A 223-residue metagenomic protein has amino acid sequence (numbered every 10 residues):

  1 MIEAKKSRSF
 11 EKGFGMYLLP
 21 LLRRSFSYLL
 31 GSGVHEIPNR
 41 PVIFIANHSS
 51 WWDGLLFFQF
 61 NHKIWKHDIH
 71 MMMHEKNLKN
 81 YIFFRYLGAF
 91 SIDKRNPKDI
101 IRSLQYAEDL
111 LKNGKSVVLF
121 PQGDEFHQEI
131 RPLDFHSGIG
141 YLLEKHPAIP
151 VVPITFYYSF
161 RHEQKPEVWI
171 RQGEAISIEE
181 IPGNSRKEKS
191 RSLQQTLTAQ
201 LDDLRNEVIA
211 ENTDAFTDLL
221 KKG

Functional and structural regions predicted by a protein language model:
I2-K6, I101-G223: Non-catalytic C-terminal accessory region of glycerolipid acyltransferases and related lyso-lipid remodeling enzymes
F10-H48: Helix-to-loop junction immediately C-terminal to a conserved catalytic motif
F14-M16, L78-N80, E163: Short, glycine/polar-rich helix-capping loops at beta-to-alpha or helix-loop-helix junctions that flank or form
Y17-P20, L56, F83, L142 (+1 more regions): Amphipathic alpha-helical segments that form well-ordered structural scaffolds and often line/cohere around active
L19-F26, D93-K98, Q128-R131: Short, flexible loop segments at the rims of nucleotide/cofactor-binding pockets, characterized by
Y28-G33, F57-Q59, L104-Q105, G138-I139: A generic local structural motif
H35, E75, D93-R95, T155 (+1 more regions): Residues at the C-termini of beta-strands that transition into short coil/loop
P38-N96: Catalytic core of membrane glycerolipid acyltransferases/transacylases, capturing the structured, soluble-facing
